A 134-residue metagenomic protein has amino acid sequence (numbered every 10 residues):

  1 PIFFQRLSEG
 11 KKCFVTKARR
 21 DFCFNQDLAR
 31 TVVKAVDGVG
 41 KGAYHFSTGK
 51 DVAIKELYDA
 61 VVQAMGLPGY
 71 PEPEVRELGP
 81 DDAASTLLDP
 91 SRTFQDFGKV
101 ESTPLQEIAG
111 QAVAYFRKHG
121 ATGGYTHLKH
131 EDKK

Functional and structural regions predicted by a protein language model:
L7-K134: C-terminal substrate-binding subdomain of Rossmann-fold SDR/epimerase-dehydratase oxidoreductases
